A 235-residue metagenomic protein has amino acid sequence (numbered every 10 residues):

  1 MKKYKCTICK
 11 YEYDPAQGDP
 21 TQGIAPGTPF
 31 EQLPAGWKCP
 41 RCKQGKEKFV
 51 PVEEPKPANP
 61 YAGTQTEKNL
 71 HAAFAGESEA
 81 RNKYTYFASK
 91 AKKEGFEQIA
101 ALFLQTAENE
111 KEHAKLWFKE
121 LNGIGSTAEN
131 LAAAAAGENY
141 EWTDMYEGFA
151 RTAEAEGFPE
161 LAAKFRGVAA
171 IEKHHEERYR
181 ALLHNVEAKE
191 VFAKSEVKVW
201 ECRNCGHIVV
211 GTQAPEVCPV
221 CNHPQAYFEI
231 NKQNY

Functional and structural regions predicted by a protein language model:
K3-T7, E12, G18-T21, A25-P26 (+3 more regions): Non-heme di-metal
